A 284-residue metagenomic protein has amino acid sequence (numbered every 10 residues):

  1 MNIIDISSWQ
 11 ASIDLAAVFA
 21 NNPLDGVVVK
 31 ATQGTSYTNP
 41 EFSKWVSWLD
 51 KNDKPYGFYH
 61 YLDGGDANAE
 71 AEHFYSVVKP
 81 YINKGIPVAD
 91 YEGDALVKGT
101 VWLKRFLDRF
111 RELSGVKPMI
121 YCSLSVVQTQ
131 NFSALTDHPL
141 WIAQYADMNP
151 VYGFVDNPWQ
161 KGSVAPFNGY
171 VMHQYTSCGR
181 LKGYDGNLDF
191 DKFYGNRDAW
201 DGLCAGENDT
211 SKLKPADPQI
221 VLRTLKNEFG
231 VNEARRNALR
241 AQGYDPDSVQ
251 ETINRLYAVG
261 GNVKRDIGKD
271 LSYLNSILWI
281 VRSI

Functional and structural regions predicted by a protein language model:
M1-Q10, A17, N21, L135-T136 (+1 more regions): Functionally critical loop-and-helix segments that line ligand-binding/catalytic clefts of soluble enzyme domains
M1-V116: Substrate-binding cleft of extracellular glycoside hydrolase catalytic domains
A31, D50, V78-Y81, F110 (+10 more regions): Sec/Tat-exported extracytoplasmic proteins
G85-Q160: Catalytic domains of cell-wall/extracellular-matrix polysaccharide-remodeling enzymes, centered on de-N-acetylation
P218, L225-R236, Y244-P246: Extracytoplasmic Gram-positive cell-surface binding/anchoring modules and repeats
I220-L225, R265, K269: Extracellular/secreted glycoprotein ectodomains characterized by long, lumenal stretches of O-glycosylated
R240-V263: Repeat-associated, polar segments at repeat-unit boundaries in modular proteins
V263-I284: Short, low-complexity, charged amphipathic interaction modules
